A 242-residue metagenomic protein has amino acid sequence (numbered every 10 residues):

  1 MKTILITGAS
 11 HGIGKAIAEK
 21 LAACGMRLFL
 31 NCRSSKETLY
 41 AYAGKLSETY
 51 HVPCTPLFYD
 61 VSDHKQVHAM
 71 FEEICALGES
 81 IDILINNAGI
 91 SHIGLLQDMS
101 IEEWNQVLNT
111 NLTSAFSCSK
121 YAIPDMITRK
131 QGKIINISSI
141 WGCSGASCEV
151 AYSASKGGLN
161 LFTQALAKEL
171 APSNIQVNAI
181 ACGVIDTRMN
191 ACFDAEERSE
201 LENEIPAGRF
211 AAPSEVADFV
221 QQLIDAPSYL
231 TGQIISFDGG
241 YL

Functional and structural regions predicted by a protein language model:
S10-H11: Conserved glycine-rich cofactor-binding loop
L95-L96, E103-L108, N190, E197 (+1 more regions): Substrate-binding pocket helix/loop in short-chain dehydrogenase/reductase
S119, S155: Active-site helix of classical SDR
P124, K168-P172: Alpha-helical segment proximal to the catalytic Tyr-Lys
S139: Residue(s) in the substrate-gating loop at a strand-loop-helix junction that position the organic substrate next
A171, Q176, L230-G232: Short, small/polar-rich loop/turn modules that mediate ligand/substrate recognition or access, typified
R209-F237: C-terminal substrate-recognition "lid" of short-chain dehydrogenase/reductases
